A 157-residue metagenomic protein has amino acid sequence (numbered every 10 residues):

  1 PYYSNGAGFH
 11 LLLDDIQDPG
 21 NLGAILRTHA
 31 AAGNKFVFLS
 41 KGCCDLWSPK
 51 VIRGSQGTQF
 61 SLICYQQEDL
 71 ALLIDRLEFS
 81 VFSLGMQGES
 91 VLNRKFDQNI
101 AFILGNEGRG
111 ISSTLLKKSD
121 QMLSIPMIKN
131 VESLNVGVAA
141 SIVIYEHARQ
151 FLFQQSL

Functional and structural regions predicted by a protein language model:
P1-E89: RNA substrate-binding interface of SAM-dependent RNA methyltransferases
S4-N5, L11, P49, L62 (+4 more regions): Intrinsically disordered, low-complexity regions enriched in small/polar residues
I16, I25, V37, I52 (+7 more regions): Weak global preference for isoleucine
A30-A32, C43-F60, S113-L157: Structured adenosyl-cofactor binding patch, chiefly the S-adenosyl-L-methionine
K35-L39, S61-Y65, Q87-S90, N106-G110 (+2 more regions): Glycine-rich loops and low-complexity Gly/Arg-rich segments that provide flexible linkers or classic glycine-based
A71-I74, E78, N93, K117 (+1 more regions): Compositionally biased amphipathic helical and low-complexity segments enriched in hydrophobic
F82-V131: Active-site/ligand-binding-proximal alpha/beta "capping" segment
